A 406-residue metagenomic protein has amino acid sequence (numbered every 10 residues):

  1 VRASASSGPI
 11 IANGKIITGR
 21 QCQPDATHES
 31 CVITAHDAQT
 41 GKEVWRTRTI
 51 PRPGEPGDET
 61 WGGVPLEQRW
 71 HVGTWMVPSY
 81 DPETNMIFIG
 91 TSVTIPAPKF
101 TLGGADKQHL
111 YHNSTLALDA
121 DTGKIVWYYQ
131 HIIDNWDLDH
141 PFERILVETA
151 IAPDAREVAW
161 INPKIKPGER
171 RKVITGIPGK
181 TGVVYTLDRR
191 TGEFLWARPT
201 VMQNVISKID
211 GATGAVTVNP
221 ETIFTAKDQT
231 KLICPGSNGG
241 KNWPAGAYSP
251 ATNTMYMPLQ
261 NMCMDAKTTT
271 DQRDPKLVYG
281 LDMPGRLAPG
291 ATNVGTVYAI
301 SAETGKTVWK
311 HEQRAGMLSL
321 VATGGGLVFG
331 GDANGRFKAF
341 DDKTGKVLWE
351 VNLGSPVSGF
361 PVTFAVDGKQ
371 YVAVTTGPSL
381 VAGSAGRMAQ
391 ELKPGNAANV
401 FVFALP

Functional and structural regions predicted by a protein language model:
V1-P406: Noncatalytic, solvent-exposed loop/strand surfaces of beta-propeller-type extracellular/periplasmic domains
